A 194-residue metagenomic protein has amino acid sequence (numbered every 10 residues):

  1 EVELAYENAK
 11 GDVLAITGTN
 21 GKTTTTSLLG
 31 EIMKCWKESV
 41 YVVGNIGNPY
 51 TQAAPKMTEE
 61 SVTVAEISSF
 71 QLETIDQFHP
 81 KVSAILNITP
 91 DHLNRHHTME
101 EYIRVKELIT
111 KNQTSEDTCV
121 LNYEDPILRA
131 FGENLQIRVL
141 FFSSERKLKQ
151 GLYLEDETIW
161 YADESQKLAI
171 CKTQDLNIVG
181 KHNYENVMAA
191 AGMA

Functional and structural regions predicted by a protein language model:
E1-Y123, I127-R138, Y153: Phosphate-binding loop of NTP-binding sites
T98-E100, I137-A194: Adenine nucleotide phosphate-binding catalytic loops in nucleotide-utilizing enzymes
